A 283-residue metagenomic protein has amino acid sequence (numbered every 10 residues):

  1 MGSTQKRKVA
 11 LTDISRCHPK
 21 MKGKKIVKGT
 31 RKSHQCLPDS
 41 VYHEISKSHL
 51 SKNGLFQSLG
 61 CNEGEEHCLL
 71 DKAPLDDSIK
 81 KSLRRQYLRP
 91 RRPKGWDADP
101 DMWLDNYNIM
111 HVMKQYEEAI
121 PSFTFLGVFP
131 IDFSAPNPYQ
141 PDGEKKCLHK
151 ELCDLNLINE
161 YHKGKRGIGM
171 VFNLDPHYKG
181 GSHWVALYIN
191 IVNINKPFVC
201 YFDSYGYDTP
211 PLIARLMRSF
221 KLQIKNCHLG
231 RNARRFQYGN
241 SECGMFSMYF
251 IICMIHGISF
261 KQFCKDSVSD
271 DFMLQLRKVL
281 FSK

Functional and structural regions predicted by a protein language model:
M1-V185, I191-V199: Cysteine protease catalytic domains with a Cys-His-Asp triad
Y107-M110, P211-A214, D270-L274: Generic alpha-helical secondary structure signal
V112-Y116, R215-F220, V279: Residues that form generic nucleotide/phosphate-binding pockets
I158, H162-Q262: Cysteine protease-like catalytic core of ubiquitin/ubiquitin-like
F250-K283: Contiguous terminal or domain-adjacent regions that often encompass a lipid-handling module or interaction segment
